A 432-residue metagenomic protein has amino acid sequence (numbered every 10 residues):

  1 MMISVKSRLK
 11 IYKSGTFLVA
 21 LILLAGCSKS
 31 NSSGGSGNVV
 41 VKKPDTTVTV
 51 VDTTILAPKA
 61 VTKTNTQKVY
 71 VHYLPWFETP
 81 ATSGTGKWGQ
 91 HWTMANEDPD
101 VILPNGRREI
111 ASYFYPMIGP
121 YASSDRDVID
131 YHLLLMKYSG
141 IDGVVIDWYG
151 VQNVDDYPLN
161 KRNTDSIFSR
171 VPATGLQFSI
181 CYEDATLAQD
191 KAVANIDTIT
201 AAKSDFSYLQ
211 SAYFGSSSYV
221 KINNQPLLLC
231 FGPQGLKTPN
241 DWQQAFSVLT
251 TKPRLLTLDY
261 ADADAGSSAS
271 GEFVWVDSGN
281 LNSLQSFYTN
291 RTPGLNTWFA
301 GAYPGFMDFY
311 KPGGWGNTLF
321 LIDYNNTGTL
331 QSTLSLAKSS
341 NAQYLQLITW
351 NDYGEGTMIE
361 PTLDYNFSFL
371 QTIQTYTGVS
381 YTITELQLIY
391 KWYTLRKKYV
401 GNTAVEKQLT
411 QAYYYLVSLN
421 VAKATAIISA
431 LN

Functional and structural regions predicted by a protein language model:
M1-I11: N-terminal secretory signal peptides that target proteins for export/translocation
S7, S28, V41-K42: Short, intrinsically disordered low-complexity segments
K10-L18: Sec-dependent signal peptide recognition, specifically the positively charged N-region followed immediately by
L23-G26: C-terminal motif of bacterial Sec signal peptides marking the signal peptidase cleavage site
S28-S36: Bacterial lipoprotein signal-peptidase II cleavage site
V41-N432: Glycan-processing catalytic domains of CAZymes
